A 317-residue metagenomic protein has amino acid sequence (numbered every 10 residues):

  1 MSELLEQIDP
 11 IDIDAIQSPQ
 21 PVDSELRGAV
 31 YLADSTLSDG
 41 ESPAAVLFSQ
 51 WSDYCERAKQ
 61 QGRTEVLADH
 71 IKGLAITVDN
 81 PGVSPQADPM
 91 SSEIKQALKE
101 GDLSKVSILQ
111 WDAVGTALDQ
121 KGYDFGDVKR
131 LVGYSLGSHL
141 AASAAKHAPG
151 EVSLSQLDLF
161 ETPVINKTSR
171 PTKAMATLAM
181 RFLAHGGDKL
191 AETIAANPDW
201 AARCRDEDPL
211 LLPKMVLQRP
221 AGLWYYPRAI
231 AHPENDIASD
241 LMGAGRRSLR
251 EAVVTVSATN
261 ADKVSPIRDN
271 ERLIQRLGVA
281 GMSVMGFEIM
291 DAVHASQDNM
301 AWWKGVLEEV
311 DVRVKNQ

Functional and structural regions predicted by a protein language model:
E25-S92: Conserved HGGG/HGGXW glycine-rich cap/lid loop of the alpha/beta-hydrolase fold
V78-V132: Active-site loop/oxyanion-hole signature of alpha/beta-hydrolase fold enzymes
V132-A141: Gly/Ala-rich beta-loop-alpha elbow adjacent to hydrolase catalytic centers
K146, L154-G186: Flexible "cap/lid" loop of the alpha/beta hydrolase fold
T168-S169, K173-A174, H185-L249: Conserved alpha/beta-hydrolase catalytic His-Asp/Glu region
T255-D262, D291: Conserved strand-to-loop "acid loop" that flanks and positions the catalytic carboxylate
K263-R272: Conserved alpha/beta-hydrolase "acid-adjacent" motif
A280-Q317: Catalytic active-site module of serine/aspartate enzymes centered on a nucleophile-bearing elbow/loop
